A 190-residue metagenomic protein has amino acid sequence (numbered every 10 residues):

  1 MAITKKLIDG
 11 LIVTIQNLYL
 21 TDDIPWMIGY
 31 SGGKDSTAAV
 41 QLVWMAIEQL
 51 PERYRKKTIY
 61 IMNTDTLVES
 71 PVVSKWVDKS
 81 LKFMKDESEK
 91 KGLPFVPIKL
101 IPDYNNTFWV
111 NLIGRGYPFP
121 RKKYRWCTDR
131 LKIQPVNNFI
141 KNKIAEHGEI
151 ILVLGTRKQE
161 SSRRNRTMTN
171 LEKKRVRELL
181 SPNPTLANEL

Functional and structural regions predicted by a protein language model:
M1-L190: ATP-dependent adenylation/nucleotidyltransferase module used to activate substrates
